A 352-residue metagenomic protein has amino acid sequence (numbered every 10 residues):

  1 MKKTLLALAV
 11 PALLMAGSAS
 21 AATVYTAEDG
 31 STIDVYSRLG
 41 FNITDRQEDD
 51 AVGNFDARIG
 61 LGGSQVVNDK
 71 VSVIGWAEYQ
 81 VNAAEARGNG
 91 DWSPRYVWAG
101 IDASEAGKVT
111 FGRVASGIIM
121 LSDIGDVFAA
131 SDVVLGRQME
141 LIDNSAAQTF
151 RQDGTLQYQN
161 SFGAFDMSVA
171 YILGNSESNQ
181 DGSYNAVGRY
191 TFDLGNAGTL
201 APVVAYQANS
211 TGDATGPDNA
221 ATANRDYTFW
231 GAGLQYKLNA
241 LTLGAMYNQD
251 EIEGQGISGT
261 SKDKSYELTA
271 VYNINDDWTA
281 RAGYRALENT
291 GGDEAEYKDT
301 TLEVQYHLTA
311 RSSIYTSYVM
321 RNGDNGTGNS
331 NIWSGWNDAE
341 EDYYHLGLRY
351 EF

Functional and structural regions predicted by a protein language model:
M1-A22: Gram-negative bacterial Sec-dependent N-terminal signal peptides
T23-S176, Q180-G182, R189-F192: Outer membrane beta-barrel
F41-D45, Y79-A83, A115-G117, A164 (+9 more regions): Transmembrane beta-strands of outer-membrane beta-barrel pores
E48-N54, R87-P94, A146-Q148, L173-G182 (+5 more regions): Replace "Gram-negative outer membrane beta-barrel proteins" with "bacterial and organellar outer membrane beta-barrel
G60-G62, W98-G100, Q157-Q159, V187-R189 (+6 more regions): Outer-membrane beta-barrel architecture
V67-V73, E105-V109, A164-V169, G195-P202 (+4 more regions): Repeated loop/turn-to-beta-strand initiation elements of outer-membrane beta-barrel proteins
S183-L302: Detector for outer-membrane/organellar transmembrane beta-barrel domains, recognizing the amphipathic beta-strand
A186, Y306-L308, M320, D338-F352: Outer-membrane beta-barrel "beta-signal"
